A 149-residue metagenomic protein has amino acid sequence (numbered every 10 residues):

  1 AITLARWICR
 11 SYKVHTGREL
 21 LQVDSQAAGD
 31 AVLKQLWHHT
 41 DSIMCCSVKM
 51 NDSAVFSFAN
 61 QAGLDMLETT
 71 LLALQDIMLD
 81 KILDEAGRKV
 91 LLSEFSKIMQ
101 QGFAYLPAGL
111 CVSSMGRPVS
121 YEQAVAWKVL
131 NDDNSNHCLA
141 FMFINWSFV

Functional and structural regions predicted by a protein language model:
A1-S53, L71: Eukaryote-specific, low-hydrophobicity, charge-rich regions
K34-V149: Sensory/regulatory domains in signal-transduction proteins
